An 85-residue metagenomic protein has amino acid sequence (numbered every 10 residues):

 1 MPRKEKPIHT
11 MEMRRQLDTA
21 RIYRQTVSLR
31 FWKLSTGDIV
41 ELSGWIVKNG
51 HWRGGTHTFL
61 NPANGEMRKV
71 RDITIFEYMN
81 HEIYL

Functional and structural regions predicted by a protein language model:
P2-I22: Mixed-charge, Lys/Arg-rich low-complexity intrinsically disordered regions
I22-K33: A short, Trp-centered hydrophobic/proline-enriched beta-strand micro-motif
T26-S28, S43, D72: Conserved beta-strand residues within beta-sheet cores
L29, H57-P62: SH3/SH3-like beta-barrel fold
W32-T36, P62-N64: Short, flexible beta-strand-to-coil junctions
S35-L42, R68-R71: Short coil-to-beta-strand transition motifs
D38-R53: Acidic, low-complexity, intrinsically disordered interaction modules
V47-G50, K69-Y84: Structured surface patches comprising rigid loops and adjacent beta-strands/short helices at the edges of well-ordered
